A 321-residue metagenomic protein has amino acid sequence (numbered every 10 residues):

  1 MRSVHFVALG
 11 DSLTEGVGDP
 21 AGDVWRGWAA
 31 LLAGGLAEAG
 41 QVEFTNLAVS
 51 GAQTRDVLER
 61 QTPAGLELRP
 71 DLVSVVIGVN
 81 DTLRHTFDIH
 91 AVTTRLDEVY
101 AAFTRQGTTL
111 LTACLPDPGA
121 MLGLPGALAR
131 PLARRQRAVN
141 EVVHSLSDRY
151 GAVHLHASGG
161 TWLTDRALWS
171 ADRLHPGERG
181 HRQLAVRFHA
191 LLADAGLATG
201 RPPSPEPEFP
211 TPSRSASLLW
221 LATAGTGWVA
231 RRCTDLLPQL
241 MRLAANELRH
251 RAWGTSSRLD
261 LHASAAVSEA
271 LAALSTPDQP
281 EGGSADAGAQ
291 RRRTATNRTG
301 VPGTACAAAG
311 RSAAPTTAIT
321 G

Functional and structural regions predicted by a protein language model:
M1-S50, R60-R69, A270-G283, G288-Q290 (+4 more regions): Serine-esterase "nucleophile elbow" of acetyl-processing enzymes
A8, V75, L111-T112: Structural beta-sheet core signal
E15-D19, T54-A91, D117-P118: Oxyanion-hole/transition-state-stabilizing segment in secreted/luminal serine hydrolases and related acyltransferases
D23-V24, F87-V92, A127-R135, D172 (+1 more regions): Alpha-helix N-cap and loop-to-helix initiation/capping positions
N46-A48, C114, H156-G159: Residue-level recognition of beta-strand->loop/alpha-helix junctions
R105-T109: A short helix->loop->beta-strand "cap" motif at the edges of active sites that frequently abuts
L122-H156, E178: Substrate-gating cap/lid alpha-helix
R149, D172, R179-G321: Conserved catalytic region of serine esterases and O-acyltransferases that act on ester linkages in lipids
